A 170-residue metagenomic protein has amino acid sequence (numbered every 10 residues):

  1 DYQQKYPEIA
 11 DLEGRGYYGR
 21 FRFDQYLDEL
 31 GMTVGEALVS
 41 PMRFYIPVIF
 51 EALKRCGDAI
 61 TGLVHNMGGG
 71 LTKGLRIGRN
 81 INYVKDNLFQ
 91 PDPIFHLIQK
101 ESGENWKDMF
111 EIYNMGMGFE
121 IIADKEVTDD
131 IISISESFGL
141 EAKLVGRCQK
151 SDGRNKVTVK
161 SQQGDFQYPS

Functional and structural regions predicted by a protein language model:
D1-S170: Helix-biased detector of long, well-ordered alpha-helical tracts
